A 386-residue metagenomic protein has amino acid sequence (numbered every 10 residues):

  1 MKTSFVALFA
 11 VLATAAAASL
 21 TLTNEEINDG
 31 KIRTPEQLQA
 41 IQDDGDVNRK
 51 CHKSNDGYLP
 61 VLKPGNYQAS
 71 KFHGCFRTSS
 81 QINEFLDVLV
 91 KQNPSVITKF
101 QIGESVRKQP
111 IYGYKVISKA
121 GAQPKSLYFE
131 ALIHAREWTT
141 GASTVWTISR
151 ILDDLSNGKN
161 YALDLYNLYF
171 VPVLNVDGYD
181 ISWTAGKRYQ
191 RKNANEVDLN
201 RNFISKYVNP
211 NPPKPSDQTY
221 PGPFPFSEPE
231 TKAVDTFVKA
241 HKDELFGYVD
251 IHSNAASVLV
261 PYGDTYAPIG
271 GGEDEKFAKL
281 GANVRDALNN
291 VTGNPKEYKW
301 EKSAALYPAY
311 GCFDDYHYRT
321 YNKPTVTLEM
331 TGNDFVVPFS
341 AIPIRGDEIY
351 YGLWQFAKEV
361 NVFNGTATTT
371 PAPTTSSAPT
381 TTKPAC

Functional and structural regions predicted by a protein language model:
M1-K71: Extreme N-terminal flexible tails
K50-H52, G74-F76, A385: Sequence contexts marking disulfide-bonded cysteines in secreted/extracellular proteins
D56, G247-D250, A255-E275, A305-A367: Active-site-adjacent mobile loop/cap segments within catalytic or ligand-binding domains
G74-L127: Soluble metallo-hydrolase cores and metallopeptidase-like ectodomains found primarily in the secretory/periplasmic
F85-Q92, T147-D154, N202, F237-H241 (+4 more regions): Structured segments of extracytoplasmic/periplasmic soluble domains in secreted or envelope-associated proteins
G121-Y128, I133, E137-G270, K279 (+3 more regions): Active-site/substrate-binding loop(s) of hydrolase catalytic cores
T265-A304: Acidic, glycine-rich loop-and-strand cores that form catalytic or ligand-binding grooves in diverse globular domains
T369-C386: Extracellular mucin-like PTS segments
